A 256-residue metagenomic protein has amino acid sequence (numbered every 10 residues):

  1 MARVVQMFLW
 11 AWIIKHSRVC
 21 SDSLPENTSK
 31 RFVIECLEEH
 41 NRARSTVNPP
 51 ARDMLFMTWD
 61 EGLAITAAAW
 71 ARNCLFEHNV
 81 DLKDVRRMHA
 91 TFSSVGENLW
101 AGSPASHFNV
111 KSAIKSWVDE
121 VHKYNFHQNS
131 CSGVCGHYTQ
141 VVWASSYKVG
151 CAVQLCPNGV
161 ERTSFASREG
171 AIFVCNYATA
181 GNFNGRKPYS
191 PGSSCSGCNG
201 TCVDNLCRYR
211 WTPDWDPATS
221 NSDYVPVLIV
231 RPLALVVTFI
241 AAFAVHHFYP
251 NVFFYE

Functional and structural regions predicted by a protein language model:
A2-E256: Mature extracellular or exoplasmic CAP/SCP-family domains and secreted bioactive peptides
